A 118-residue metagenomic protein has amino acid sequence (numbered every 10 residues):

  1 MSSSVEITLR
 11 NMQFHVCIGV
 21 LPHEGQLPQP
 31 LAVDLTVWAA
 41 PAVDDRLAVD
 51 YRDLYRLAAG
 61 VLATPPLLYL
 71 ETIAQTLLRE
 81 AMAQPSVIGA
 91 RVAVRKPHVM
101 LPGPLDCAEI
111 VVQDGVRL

Functional and structural regions predicted by a protein language model:
M1-L118: N-terminal, polar/charged subdomain of small-to-medium soluble alpha/beta proteins
